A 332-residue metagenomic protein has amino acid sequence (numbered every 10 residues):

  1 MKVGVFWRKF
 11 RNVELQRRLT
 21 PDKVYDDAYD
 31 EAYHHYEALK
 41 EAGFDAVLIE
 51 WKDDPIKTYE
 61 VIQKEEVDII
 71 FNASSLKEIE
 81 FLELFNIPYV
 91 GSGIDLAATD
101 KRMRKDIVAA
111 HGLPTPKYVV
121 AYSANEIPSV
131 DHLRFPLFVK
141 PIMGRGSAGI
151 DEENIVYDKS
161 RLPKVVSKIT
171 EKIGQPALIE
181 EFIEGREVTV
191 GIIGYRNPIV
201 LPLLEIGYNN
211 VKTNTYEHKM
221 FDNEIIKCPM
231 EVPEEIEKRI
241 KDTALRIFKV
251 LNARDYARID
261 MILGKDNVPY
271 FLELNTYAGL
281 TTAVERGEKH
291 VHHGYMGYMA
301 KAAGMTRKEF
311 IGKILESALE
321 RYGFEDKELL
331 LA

Functional and structural regions predicted by a protein language model:
M1-G4, D95-L178, E184-G185, K238-K241: Active-site nucleotide/adenylate-binding loops and adjacent lid/helix of ATP-dependent enzymes
M1-I94, A98, Y122-P128, S317 (+1 more regions): ATP-binding N-terminal substructure of ATP-dependent carboxylate-amine bond-forming enzymes
H35, L39, L82, R104 (+2 more regions): Structural element of the ATP-grasp superfamily
A46, P88-Y89, T115, L137 (+1 more regions): Hydrophobic beta-strand scaffold residues
N86-S92, T115, I199-P202: Short hydrophobic/aromatic-enriched beta-strand-loop microsegments
G112, P233-A332: ATP-dependent carboxylate activation and anion-phosphoryl transfer catalytic cores that bind Mg-ATP to form
K159-E235, R239-D242, L263-Y270: Phosphate-binding site of ATP-dependent enzymes
